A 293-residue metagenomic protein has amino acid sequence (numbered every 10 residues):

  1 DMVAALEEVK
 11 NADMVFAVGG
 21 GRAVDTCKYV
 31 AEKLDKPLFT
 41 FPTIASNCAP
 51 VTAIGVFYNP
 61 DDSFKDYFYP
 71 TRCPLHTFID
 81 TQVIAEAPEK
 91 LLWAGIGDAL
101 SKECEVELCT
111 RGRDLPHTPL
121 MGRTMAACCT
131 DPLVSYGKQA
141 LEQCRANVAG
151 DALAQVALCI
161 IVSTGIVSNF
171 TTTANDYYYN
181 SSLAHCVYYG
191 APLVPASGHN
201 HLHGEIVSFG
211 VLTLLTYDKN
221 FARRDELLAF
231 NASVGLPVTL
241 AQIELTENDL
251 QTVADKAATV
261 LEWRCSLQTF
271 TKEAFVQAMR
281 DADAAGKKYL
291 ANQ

Functional and structural regions predicted by a protein language model:
D1-F39, Q139-L153: N-terminal small/polar loop signature for handling phosphorylated ligands or for N-terminal nucleophile
R22-K28, C48-V51, N180: Short glycine/serine/threonine-rich phosphate/pyrophosphate-binding segments that cradle anionic phosphate groups
E32-A126: A glycine/threonine-rich phosphate-anchoring loop and its flanking beta-alpha core in nucleotide/phosphate-binding
E103, E107-R111, A140, S163 (+3 more regions): A short secondary-structure junction motif
G112, N220-Q293: C-terminal charged capping/lid subdomain of soluble metabolic enzymes
P116-F230: Active-site segments that bind and position negatively charged phosphate/pyrophosphate groups
